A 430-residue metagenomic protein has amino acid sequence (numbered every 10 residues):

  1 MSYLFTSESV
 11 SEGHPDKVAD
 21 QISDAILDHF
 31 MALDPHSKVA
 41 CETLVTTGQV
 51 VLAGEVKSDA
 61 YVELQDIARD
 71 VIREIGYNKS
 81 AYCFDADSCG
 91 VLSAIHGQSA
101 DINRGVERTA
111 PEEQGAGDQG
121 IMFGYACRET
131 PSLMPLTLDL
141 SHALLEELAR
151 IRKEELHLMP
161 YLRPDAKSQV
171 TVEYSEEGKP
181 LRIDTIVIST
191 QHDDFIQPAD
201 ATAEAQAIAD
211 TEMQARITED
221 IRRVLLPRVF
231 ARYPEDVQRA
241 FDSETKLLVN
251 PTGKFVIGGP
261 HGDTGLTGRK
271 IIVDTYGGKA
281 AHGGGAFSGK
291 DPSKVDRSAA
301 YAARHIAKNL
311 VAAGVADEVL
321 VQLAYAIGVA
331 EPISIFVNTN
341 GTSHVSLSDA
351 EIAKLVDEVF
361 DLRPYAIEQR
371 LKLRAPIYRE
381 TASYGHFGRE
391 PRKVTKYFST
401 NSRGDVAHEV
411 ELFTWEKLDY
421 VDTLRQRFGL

Functional and structural regions predicted by a protein language model:
M1-A40, V45, V421, R427-L430: N-terminal, positively charged regions that mediate nucleic acid binding
T6, D66, R73-I257, G388 (+2 more regions): Glycine-rich, mobile lid/loop segments that gate access to catalytic sites or pores
E8-V10, H14-A19, G115-T130, V256-A281 (+2 more regions): Conserved phosphate/anionic-ligand binding catalytic regions in large, soluble enzymes, centered on
E12-M31, A126-R150, K290-G314: Alpha-helical support elements that line or immediately flank enzyme active sites and cofactor-binding pockets
V39-D59, I327-E331: Short, charge-patterned binding micro-sites
T46, E318, Y325-L430: Internal helix-turn-beta structural module
G48-V50, E154-K179, A313-E351: A structural-propensity feature for long, helix-poor, extended segments
I271, Y276-L320, E331-N338: C-terminal catalytic subdomain
